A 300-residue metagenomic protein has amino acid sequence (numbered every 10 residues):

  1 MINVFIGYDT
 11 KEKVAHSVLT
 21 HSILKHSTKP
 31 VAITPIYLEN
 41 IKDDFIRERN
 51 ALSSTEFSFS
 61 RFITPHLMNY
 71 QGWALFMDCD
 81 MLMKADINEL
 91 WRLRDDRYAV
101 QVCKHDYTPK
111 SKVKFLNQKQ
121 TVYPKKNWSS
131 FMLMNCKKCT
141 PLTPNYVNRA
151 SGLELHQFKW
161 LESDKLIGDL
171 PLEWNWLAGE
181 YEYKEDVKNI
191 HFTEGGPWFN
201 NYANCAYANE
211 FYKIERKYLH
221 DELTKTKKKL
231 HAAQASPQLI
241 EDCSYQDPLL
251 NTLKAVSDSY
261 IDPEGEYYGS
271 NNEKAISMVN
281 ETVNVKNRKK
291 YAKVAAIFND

Functional and structural regions predicted by a protein language model:
I2, K29, P35-Y37, M134-D300: A glycosyltransferase accessory/donor-loop signature
N3-I6, I23: Hydrophobic targeting segments
F5-H16: N-terminal beta1-alpha1 ligand-phosphate binding loop
S22-P30: Short, acidic, metal-binding catalytic loop of nucleotide-sugar glycosyltransferases
V31-L67: Active-site-proximal specificity loops/subdomain of glycosyltransferases
S60-K110, L133, T140: GT-A fold catalytic core of metal-dependent nucleotide-sugar glycosyltransferases, centered on the diacidic
M68, P124-K126, E182-Y183: Extracellular/periplasmic catalytic domains that process cell-envelope and extracellular macromolecules
L93-Q157: Conserved catalytic core of nucleotide-sugar-dependent glycosyltransferases
